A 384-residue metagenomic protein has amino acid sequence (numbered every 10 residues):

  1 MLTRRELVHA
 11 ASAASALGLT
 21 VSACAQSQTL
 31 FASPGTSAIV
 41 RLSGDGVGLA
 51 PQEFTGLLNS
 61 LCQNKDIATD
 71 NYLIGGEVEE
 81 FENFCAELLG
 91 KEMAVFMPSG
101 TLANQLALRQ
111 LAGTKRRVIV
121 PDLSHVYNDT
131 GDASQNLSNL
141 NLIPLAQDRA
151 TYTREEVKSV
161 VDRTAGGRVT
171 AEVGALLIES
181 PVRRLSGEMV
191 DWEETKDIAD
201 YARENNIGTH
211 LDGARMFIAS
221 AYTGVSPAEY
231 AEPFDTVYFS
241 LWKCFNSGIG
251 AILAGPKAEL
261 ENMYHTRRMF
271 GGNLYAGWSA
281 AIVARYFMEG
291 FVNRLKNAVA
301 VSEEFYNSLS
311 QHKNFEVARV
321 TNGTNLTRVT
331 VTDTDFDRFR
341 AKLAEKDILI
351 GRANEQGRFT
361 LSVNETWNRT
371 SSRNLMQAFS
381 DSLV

Functional and structural regions predicted by a protein language model:
M1-G18: N-terminal secretory signal peptides and thylakoid transit peptides that target proteins across membranes
Q28-A94, P98-R319, T324-T330, D337-A341 (+3 more regions): Conserved PLP-enzyme active-site core in the AAT-like
